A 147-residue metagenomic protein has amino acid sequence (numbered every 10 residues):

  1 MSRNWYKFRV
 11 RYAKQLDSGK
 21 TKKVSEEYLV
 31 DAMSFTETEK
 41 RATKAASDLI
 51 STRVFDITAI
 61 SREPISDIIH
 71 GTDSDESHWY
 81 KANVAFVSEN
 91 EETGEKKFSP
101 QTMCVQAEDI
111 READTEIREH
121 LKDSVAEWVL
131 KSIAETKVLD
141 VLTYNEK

Functional and structural regions predicted by a protein language model:
M1-K23, S74-F98: Short aromatic-glycine-(Arg/Gly/Cys) micro-motifs in beta-strand/loop hairpins
N4-V10, E26-L29, T38, A42 (+3 more regions): Short, structured motif recognition centered on aromatic/hydrophobic residues
R9-R11, K20, R41, V54-I57 (+1 more regions): A cross-family "folded-core" feature that marks the main globular domain of proteins
K14-D31, S47-D48, T52, E95-M103 (+2 more regions): A cross-kingdom feature marking solvent-exposed beta-strand/loop segments within repeated, beta-rich binding/scaffold
S34-I50, E108-D123: A short, charged, amphipathic alpha-helix used as a generic interaction element across diverse proteins
S47-E91, D123-K147: Short, mixed-charge low-complexity intrinsically disordered segments
G94-F98, T102-L142: Mixed-charge, glycine-accented linear interaction segment located at domain edges/termini
